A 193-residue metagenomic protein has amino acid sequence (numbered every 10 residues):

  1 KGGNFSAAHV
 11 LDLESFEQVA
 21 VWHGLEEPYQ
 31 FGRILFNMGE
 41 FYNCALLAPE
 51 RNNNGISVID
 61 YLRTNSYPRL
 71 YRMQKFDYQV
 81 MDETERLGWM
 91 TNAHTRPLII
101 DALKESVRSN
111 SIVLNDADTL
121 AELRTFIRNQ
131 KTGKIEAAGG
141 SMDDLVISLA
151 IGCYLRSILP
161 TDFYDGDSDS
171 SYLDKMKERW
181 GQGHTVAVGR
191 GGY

Functional and structural regions predicted by a protein language model:
K1-L87, A93, P97-D101, E105-Y193: RNase H-like, metal-dependent nuclease domains and their acidic two-metal-ion catalytic environment used
